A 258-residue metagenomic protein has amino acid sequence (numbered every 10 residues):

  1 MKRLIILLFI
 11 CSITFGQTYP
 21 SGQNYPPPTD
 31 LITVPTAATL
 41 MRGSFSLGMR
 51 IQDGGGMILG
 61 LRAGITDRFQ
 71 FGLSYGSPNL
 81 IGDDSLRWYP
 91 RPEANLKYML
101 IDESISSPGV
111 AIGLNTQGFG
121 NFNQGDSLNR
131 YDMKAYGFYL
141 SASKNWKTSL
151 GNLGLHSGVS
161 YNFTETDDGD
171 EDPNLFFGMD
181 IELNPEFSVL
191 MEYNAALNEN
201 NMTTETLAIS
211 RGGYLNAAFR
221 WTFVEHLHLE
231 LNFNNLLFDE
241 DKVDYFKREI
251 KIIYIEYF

Functional and structural regions predicted by a protein language model:
M1, G154, E165-D167: C-terminal intrinsically disordered extensions
R3-T14: Sec-dependent N-terminal signal peptides
Q17-L153, S160-T164, D180-F258: Transmembrane beta-barrel domains of Gram-negative outer membranes and organellar outer membranes
